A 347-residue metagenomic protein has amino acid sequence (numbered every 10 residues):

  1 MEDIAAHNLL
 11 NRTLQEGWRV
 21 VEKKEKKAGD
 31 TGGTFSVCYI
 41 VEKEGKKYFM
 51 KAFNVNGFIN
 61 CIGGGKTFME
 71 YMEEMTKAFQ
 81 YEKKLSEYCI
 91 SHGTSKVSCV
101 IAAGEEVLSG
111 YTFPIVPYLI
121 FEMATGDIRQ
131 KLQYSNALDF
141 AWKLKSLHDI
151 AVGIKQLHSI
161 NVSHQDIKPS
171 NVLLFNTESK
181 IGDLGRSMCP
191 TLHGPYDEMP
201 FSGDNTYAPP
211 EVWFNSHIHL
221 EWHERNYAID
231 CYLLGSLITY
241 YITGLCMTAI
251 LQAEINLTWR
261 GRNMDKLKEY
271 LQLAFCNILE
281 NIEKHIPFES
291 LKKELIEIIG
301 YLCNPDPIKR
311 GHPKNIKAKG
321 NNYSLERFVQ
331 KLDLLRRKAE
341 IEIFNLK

Functional and structural regions predicted by a protein language model:
M1-A28: Juxta-kinase regulatory segment immediately upstream of eukaryotic protein kinase catalytic domains
S36-E87: ATP-binding glycine-rich loop module of kinase domains
C99-P117: Short beta-strand micro-motifs within the conserved protein kinase catalytic domain, predominantly in the N-lobe
M123-Q133: Structural motif in protein kinase domains
S146-L147: Activation segment signature within eukaryotic-like protein kinase domains
H158-L174: Catalytic-loop of the protein kinase fold
S170, F175-Y207: Activation segment/activation loop of eukaryotic-type protein kinase catalytic domains
W222-I229, L237-I286: Conserved C-lobe activation region of Hanks-type protein kinase-like domains
